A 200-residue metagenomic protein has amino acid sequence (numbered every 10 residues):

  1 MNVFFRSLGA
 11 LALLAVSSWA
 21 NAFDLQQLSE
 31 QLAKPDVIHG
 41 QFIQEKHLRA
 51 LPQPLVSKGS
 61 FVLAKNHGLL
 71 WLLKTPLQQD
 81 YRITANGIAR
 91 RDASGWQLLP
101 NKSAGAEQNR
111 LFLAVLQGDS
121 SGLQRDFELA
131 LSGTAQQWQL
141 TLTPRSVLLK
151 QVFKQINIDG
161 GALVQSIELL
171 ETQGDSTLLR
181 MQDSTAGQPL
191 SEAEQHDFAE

Functional and structural regions predicted by a protein language model:
M1-G9: Bacterial N-terminal signal peptides that target proteins for export
G9-S17: Hydrophobic helical h-region of N-terminal Sec-dependent signal peptides in bacterial secretory/periplasmic proteins
W19-Q41, H47-P52, H196-E200: N-terminal leader/targeting segments and the immediate start of mature chains
F42, L69-L73, I88-R91, L98 (+2 more regions): Short hydrophobic/aromatic-rich beta-strand segments that constitute the beta-sheet cores of beta-sandwich/beta-barrel
L51-L55, S60-K65, L69-T75, D80-I83 (+2 more regions): Structural recognition of beta-strand segments within beta-rich domains
V56-S60, D80-R82, L98, Q155 (+1 more regions): Well-ordered beta-strand positions in beta-sheet-rich domains
D92-A114: Acidic/charged, solvent-exposed loop-and-adjacent secondary-structure segments enriched in E/D, K/R, S/T, and G/P
Q124-E128, S132-E200: Gly/Pro-enriched, hydrophobic low-complexity segments that function as extracytoplasmic propeptides/linkers
